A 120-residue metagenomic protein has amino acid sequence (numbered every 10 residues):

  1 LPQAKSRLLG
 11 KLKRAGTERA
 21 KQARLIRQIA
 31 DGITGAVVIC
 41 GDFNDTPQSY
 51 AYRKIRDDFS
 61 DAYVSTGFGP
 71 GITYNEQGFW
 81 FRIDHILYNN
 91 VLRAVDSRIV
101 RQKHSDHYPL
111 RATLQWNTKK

Functional and structural regions predicted by a protein language model:
L1-T17: Extended amphipathic ligand-handling, pore-lining, and cofactor/metal-binding catalytic surfaces
A20-K21, L25-V37, F43-K120: Metal-dependent phosphoester-hydrolase catalytic domains
